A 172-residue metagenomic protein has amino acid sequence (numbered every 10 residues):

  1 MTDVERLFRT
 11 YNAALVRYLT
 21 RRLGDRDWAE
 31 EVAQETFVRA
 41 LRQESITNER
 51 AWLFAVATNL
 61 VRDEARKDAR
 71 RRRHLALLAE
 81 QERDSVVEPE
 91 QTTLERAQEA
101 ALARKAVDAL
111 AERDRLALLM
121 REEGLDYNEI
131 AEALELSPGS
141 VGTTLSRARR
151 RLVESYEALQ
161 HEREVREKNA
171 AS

Functional and structural regions predicted by a protein language model:
M1-R17, R21, D27-E30, L41 (+1 more regions): A short, charge-rich alpha-helical start-of-domain segment used by transcription regulators
E31-V38, T47-N59: Structural recognition of an alpha-helix C-terminal capping motif at a helix-to-coil junction
N48, A55-L77, V87-E88, R96 (+2 more regions): Arg/Lys-rich amphipathic alpha helix in sigma70-family domain 2
T58, L134-A158: DNA-recognition helix of helix-turn-helix
R72-R96, D126-Y127, R166-A170: Internal acidic/polar
L102-L110: Short amphipathic alpha-helical boundary/capping segments
R113-D114: The N-cap/first-turn positions of alpha helices within or immediately adjacent to helix-turn-helix DNA-binding domains
A117-L118: A short pre-motif secondary-structure segment
